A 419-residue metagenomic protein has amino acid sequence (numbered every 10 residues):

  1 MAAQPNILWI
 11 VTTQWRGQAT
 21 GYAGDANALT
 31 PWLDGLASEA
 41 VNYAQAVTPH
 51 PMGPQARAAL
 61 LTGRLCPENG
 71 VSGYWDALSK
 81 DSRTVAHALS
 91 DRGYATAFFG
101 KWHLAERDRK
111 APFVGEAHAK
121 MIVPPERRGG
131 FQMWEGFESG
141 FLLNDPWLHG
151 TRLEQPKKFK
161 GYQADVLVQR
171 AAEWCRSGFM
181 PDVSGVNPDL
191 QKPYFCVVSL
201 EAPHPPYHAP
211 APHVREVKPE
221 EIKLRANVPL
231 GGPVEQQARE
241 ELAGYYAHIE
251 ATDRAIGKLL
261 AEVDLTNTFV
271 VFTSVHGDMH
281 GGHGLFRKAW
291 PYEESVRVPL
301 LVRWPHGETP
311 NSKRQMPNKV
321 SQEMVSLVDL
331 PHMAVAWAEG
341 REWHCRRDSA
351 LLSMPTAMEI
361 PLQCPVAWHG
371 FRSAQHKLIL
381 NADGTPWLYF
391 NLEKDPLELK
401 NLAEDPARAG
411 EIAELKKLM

Functional and structural regions predicted by a protein language model:
M1-N381, P386-W387, P396-E414: Formylglycine-dependent sulfatase
